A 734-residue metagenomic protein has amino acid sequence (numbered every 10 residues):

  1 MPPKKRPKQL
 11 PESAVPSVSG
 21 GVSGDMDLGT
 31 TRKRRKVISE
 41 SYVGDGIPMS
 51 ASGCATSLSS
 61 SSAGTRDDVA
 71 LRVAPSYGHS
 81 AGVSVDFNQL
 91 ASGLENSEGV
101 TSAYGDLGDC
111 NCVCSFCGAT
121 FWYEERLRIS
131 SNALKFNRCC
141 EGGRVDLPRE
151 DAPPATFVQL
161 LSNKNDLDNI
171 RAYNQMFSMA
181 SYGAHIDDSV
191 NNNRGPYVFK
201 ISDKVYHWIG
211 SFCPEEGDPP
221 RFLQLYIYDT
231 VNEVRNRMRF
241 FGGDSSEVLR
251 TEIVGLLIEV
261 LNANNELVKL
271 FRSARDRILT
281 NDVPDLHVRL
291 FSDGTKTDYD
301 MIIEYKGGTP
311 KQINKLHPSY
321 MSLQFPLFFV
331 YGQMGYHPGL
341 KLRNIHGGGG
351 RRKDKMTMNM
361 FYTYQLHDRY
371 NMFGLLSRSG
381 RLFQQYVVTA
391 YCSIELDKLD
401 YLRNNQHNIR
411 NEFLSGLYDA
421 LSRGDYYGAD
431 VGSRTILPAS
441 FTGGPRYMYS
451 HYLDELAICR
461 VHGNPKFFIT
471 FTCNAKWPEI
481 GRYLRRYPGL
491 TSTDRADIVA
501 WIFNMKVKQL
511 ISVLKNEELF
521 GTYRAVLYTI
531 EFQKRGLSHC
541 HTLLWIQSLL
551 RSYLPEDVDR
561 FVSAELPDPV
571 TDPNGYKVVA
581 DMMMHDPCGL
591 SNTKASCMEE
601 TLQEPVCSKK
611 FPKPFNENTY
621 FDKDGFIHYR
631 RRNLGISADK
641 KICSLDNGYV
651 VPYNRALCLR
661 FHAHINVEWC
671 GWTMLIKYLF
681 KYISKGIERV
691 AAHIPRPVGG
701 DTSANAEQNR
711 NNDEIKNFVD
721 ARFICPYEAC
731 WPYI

Functional and structural regions predicted by a protein language model:
M1-I734: Extended, structured polyanion-binding interfaces
